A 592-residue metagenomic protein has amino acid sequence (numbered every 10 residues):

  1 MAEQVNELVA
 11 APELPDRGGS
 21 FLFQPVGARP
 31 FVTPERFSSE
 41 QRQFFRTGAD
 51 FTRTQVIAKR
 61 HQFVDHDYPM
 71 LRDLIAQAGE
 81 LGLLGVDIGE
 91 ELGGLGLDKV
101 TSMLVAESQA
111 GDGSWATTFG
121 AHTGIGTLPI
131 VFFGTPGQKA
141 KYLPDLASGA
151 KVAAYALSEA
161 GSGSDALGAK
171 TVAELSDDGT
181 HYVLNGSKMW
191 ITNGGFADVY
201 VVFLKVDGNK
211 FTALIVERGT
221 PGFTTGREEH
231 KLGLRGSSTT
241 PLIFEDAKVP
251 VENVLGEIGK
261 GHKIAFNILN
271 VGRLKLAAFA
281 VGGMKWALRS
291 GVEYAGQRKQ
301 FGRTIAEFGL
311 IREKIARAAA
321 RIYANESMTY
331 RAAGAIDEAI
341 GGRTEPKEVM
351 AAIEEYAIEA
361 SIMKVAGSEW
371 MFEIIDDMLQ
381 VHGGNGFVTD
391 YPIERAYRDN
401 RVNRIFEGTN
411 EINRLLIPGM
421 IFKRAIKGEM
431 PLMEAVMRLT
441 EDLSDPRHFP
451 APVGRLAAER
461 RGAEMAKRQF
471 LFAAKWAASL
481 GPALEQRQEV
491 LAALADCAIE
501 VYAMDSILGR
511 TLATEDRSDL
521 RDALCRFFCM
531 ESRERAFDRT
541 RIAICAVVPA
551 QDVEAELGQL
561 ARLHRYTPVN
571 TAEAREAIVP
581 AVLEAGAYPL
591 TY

Functional and structural regions predicted by a protein language model:
M1-G120, G137-K141, D145-V152, D337 (+5 more regions): Amphipathic, small/basic residue-rich leader segments at the start of a protein or domain
A2-T33, L104-V105, I125, I374 (+2 more regions): Glycine-rich phosphate/cofactor-binding loops in nucleotide/flavin-utilizing enzymes
E3-E7, T33-F37, F44, G111 (+5 more regions): Glycine-rich beta->alpha junctions and the first turn(s) of the following alpha-helix
R60-D65, Y323-A366, L379-Q380, A503-E554: C-terminal helix-coil-helix/basic helical segment that borders enzyme active sites and/or dimer interfaces and provides
T118-G137, G163-A166, L175-D178: N-terminal glycine-rich flavin-associated loop
S162-G163, M189-G195, V271, V402-E407: Glycine-rich phosphate/pyrophosphate-binding beta-alpha loops
T180-T225: A short core secondary-structure module
L443-H448, P452-Y592: C-terminal amphipathic alpha-helical interaction region
